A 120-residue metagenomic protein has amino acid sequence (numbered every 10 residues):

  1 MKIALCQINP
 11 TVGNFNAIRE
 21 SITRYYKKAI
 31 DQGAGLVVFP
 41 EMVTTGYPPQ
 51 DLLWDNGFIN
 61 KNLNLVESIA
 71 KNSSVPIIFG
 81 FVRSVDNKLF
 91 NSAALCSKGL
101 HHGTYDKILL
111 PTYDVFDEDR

Functional and structural regions predicted by a protein language model:
M1-R120: Enzyme catalytic cores with a strong preference for nitrogen-chemistry domains
